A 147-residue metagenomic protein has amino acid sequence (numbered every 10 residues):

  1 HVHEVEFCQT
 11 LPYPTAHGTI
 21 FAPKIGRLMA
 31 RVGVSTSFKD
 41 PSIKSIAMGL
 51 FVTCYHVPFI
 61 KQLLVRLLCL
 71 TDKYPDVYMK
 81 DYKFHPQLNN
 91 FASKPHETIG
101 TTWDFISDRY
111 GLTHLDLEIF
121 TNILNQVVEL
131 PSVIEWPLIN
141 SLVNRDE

Functional and structural regions predicted by a protein language model:
V2-E147: Active-site and adjacent loop segments of nucleotide-processing enzymes that use two-metal-ion phosphate chemistry
